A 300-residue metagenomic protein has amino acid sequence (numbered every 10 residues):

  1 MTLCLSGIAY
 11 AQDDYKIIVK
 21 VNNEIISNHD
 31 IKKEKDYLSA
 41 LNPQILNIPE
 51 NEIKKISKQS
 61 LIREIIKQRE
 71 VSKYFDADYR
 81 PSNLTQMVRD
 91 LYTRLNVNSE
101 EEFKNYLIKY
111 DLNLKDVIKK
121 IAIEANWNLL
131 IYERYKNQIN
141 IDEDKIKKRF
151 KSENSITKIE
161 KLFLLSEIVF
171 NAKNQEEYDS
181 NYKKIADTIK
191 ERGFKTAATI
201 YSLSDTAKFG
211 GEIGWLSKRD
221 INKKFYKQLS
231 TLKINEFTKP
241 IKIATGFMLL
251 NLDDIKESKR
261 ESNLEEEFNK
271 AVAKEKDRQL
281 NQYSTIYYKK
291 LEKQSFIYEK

Functional and structural regions predicted by a protein language model:
M1-S6: Bacterial N-terminal signal peptides
A11-V117, E275: N-terminal targeting/tethering segments
I17-V19, F237-I243: Short acidic-hydrophobic surface loop/beta-edge motif
K32-I56, L114-Q138, K147, K151-K190 (+2 more regions): Well-structured core secondary-structure elements of compact alpha/beta domains
Y79-L84, Q138-E143, R260-S262: Solvent-exposed, non-transmembrane alpha-helical starts
V97-S99, G193, N222: Glycine-centered helix-coil hinge/cap
T285-E299: Short, low-complexity, Pro/Ser/Thr/Gly-rich segments in the mature regions of secreted, periplasmic
